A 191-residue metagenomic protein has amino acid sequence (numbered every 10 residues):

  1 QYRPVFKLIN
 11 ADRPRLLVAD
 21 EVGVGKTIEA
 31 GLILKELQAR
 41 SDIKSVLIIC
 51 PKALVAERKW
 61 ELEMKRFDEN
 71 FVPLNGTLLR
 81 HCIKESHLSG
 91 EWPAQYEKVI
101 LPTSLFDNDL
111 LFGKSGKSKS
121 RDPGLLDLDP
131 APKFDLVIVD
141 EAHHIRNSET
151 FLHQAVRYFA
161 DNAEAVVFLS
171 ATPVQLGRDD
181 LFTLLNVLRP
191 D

Functional and structural regions predicted by a protein language model:
Q1-A19: Conserved pre-motif I regulatory segment
F6, K26-T27, Q38-L152: SF2 helicase/translocase NTPase motor core, specifically the RecA-like lobe 1 inter-motif segment between Walker
L8, I33-L37, L184: Hydrophobic residues on the short alpha-helix immediately C-terminal to a glycine-rich phosphate/catalytic loop
D12-V18, K44-V46, E97, E164-A165: Pre-Walker A (Motif I) flank of P-loop NTPase domains
R13-I33: Walker A/P-loop
A19, I49, S170: Residues at the beta-strand->loop junction immediately N-terminal to the Walker
E21-V22, E141-I145, A171-P173: Conserved Walker B
R66, N70-P73, L136, H153-D191: Conserved P-loop NTPase motor "coupling/switch" region that bridges the ATPase
